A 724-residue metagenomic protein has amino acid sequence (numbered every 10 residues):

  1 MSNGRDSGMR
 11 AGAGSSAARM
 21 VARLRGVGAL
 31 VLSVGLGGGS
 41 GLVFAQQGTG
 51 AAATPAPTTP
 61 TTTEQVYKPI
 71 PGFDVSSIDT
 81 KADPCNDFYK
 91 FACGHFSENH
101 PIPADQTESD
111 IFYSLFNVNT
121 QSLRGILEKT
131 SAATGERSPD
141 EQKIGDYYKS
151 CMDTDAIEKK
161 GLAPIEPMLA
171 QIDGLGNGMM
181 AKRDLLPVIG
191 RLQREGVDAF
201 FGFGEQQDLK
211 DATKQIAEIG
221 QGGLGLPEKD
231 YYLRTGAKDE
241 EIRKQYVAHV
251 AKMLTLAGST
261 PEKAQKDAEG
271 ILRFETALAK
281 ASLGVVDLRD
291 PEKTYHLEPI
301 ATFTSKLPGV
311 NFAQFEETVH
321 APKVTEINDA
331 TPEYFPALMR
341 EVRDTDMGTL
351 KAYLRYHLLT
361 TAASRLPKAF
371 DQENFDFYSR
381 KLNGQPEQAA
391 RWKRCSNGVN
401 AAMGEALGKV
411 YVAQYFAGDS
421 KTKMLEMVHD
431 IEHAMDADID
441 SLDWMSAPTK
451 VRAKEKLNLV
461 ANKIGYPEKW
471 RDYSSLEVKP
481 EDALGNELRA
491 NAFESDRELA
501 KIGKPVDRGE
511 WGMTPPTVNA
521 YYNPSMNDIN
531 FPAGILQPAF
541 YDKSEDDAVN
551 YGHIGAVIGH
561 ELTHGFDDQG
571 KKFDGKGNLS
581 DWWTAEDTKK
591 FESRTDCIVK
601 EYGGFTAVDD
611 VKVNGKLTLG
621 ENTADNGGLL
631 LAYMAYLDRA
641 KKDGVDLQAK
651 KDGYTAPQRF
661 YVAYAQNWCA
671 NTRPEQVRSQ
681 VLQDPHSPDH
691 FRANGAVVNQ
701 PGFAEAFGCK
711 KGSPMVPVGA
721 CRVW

Functional and structural regions predicted by a protein language model:
M1-R23: N-terminal secretory signal peptides that target proteins for export/translocation
R25-G41: Bacterial N-terminal signal peptides
G38-T54: Signal peptide processing junction and immediate N-terminal pro/mature segment of secreted/exported proteins
T59-S76: Short, Gly/Pro- and small/polar-rich lid/capping loops
E64, I271, K306-G309, A321-V324 (+4 more regions): Intrinsically disordered, low-complexity linker/terminal regions across diverse proteins
E64-P69, A82-K159: Active-site-surrounding "flap" and adjacent substrate/cofactor-binding loops of secreted or lumenal enzymes, prototyped
I78-E98, Y232-L256, L619, N626-L631: Hydrophobic/aromatic-rich, well-ordered segments within soluble, folded domains that form packed cores
E128-D430: Noncatalytic, helix-rich "gating/capping" subdomain that lines the substrate-entry/channel surface of large enzyme
